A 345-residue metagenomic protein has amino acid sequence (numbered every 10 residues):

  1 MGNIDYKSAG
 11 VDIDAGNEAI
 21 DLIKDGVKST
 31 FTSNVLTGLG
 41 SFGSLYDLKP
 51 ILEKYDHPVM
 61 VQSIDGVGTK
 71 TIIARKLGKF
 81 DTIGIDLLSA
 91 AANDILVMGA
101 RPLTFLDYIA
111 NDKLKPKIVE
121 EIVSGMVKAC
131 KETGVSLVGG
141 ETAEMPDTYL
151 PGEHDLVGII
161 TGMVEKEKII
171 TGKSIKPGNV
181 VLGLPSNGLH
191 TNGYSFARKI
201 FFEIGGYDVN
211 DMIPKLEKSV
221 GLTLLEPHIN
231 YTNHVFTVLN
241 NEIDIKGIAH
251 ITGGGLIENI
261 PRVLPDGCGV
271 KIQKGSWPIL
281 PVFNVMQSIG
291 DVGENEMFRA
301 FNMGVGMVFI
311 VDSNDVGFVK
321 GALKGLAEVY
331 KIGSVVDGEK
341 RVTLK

Functional and structural regions predicted by a protein language model:
G2-N34: N-terminal amphipathic/basic leader segments beginning at the initiator methionine
G2-S8, D25, I118, I122-S136 (+4 more regions): Glycine-/charge-enriched secondary-structure boundary and capping motifs
D12, D65, G178, H250 (+1 more regions): Residue-level signature of catalytic and energy-coupling elements of molecular machines, predominantly ATP/GTP-dependent
I20, L52, G68, E144 (+2 more regions): Residue-level detector of flexible, active-site-proximal loop/helix-junction positions within diverse enzyme catalytic
F31-N187: Glycine-rich phosphate/pyrophosphate-binding loop regions near the starts of catalytic domains
G43, G162-V164, S186-H190, R198-F201 (+5 more regions): Glycine-rich beta-alpha junction loops
P177-K218, L222: Acidic, glycine-rich loop-and-beta core segments that form the ion-binding/anion-interacting portion of active sites
